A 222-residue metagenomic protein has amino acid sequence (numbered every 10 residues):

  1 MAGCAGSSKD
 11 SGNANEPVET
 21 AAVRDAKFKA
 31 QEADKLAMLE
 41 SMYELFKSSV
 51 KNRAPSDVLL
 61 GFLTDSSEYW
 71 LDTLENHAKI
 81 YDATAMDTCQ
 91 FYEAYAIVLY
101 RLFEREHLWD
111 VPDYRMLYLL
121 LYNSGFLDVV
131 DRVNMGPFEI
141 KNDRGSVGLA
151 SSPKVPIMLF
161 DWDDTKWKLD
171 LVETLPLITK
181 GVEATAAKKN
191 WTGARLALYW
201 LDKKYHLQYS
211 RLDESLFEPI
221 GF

Functional and structural regions predicted by a protein language model:
A2-G3: C-terminal motif of bacterial Sec signal peptides marking the signal peptidase cleavage site
G6-P55, G61, D65-D72, R211-I220: Short, low-complexity N-terminal intrinsically disordered segments enriched in polar/charged residues
D34-K35, T73-T88, I178-L198: Charged, low-complexity, helix-prone segments enriched in Lys/Glu/Asp/Gln
F46, V50-R53, S66, Y81 (+3 more regions): Short, flexible helical or helix-coil boundary motifs
R53-L99: Short, well-ordered alpha-helical segments enriched in acidic and aromatic residues
T64, Q90-E93, V111-D113, D170 (+1 more regions): Helix N-terminus capping/helix-initiation residues
F91-D131: Acidic, glycine-rich loop-and-strand cores that form catalytic or ligand-binding grooves in diverse globular domains
V130-D164, K168-F222: Low-complexity, intrinsically disordered terminal/linker segments enriched in charged and Gly/Pro repeats
